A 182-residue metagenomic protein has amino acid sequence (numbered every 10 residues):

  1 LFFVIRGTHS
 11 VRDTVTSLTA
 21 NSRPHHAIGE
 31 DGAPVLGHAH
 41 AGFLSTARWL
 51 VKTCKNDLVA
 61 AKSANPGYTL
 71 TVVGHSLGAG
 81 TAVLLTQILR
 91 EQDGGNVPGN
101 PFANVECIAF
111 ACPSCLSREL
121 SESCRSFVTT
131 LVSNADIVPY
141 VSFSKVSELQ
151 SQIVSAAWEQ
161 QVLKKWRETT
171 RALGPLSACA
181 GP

Functional and structural regions predicted by a protein language model:
L1, I5-T71, L84-P182: Alpha/beta hydrolase fold serine-hydrolase catalytic domain that processes acyl esters and thioesters
V73-G78, A82: Gly/Ala-rich beta-loop-alpha elbow adjacent to hydrolase catalytic centers
